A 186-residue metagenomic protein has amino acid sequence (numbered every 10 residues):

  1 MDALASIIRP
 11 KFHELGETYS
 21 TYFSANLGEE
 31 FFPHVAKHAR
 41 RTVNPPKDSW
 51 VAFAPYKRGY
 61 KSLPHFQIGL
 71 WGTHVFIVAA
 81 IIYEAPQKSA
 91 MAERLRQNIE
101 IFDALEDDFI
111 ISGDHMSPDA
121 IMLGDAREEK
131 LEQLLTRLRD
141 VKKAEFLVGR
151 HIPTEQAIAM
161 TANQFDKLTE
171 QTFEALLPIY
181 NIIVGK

Functional and structural regions predicted by a protein language model:
M1-F76: Charge-rich, low-complexity N-terminal segments
M1-S24, A120-K186: Long, solvent-exposed, polar/charged low-complexity segments
T18-V35, A104-P118, I182-K186: Short glycine-rich, low-complexity/disordered patches
P46-D48, E106, K143: Sequence-level motif detector for i,i+2 pairs with an aromatic at +2
P55, I81, R150-I152: Short beta-strand-to-loop capping motifs
F66, A85, N163-K167: Short intrinsically disordered coil segments
W71, V78-A80, P153: Residue-level recognition of single "structural anchor" positions that define or cap local secondary structure
V75-L131: Compact, glycine/acidic-enriched structural inserts
